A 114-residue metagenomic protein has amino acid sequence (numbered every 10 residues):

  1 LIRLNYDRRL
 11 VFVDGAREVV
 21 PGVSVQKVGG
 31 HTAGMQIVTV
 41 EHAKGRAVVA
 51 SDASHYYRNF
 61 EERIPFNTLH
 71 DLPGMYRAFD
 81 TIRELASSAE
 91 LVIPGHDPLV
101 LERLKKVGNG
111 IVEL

Functional and structural regions predicted by a protein language model:
L1-K27, G74-A89: Metallo-beta-lactamase
R17, T32, L99: Residue-level detector of flexible, active-site-proximal loop/helix-junction positions within diverse enzyme catalytic
S24-Q36: Active-site glycine- and acidic-residue-rich loops that bind and position anionic ligands or nucleotide-like cofactors
M35-L114: Cap/insert and terminal regions of metallo-dependent hydrolase folds
